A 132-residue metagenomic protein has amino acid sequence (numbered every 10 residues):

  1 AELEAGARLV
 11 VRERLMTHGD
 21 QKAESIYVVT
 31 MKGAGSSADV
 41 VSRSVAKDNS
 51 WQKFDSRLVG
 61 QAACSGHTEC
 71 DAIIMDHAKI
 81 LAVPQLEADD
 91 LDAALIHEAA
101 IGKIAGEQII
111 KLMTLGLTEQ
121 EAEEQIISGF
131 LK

Functional and structural regions predicted by a protein language model:
A1-L117, I127-K132: Conserved beta-strand/loop scaffold segments within soluble protein domains that form the structured core and edges
